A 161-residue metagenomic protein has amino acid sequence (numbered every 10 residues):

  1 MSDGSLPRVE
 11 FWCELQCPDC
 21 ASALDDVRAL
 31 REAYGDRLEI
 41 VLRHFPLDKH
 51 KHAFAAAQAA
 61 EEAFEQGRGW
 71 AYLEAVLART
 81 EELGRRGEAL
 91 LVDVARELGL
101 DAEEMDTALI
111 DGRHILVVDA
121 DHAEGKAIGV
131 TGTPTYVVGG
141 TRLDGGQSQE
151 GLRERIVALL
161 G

Functional and structural regions predicted by a protein language model:
M1-S5: Short beta-strand-to-loop junctions in surface cap/lid or active-site-entrance loops
L6, W12, D19-E32, D93-G161: C-terminal cap of thioredoxin/glutaredoxin-like
R8-R96: Structural alpha/beta surface segment adjacent to cysteine/selenocysteine redox centers across thiol/disulfide enzymes
